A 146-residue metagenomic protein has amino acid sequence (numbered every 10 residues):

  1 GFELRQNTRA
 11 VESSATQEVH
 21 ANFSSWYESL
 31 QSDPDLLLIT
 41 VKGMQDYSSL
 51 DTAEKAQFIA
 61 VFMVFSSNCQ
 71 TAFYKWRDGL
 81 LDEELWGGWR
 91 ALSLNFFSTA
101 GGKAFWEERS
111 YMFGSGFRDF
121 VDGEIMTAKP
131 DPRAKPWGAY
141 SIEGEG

Functional and structural regions predicted by a protein language model:
G1-S49: Membrane-proximal alpha-helical anchors
E54-G146: An amphipathic alpha-helical interaction surface
